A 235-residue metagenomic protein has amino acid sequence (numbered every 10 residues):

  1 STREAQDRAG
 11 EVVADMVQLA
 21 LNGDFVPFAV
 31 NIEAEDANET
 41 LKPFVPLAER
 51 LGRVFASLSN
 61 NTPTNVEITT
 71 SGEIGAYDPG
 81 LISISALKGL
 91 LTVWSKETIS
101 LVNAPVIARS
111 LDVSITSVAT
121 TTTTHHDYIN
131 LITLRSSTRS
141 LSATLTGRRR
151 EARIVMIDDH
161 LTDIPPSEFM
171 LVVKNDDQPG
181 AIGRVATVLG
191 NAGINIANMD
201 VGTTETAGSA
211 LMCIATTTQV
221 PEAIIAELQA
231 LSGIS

Functional and structural regions predicted by a protein language model:
S1-L58: Rossmann-like dinucleotide-binding domain for NAD(H)/NADP(H)
A34-G75, P79-S235: A conserved regulatory-domain signal marking ACT and ACT-like small-molecule sensing domains and adjacent regulatory
